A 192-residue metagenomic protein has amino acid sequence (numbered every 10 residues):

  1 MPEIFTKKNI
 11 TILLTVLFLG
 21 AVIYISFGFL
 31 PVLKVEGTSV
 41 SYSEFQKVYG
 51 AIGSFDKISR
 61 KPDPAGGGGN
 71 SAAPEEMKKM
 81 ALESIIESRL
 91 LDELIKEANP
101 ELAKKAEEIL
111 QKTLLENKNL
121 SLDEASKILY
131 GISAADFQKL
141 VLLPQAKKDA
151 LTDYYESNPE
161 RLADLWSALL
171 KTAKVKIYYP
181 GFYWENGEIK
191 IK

Functional and structural regions predicted by a protein language model:
M1-K7: Short, Lys/Arg-rich N-terminal segment immediately upstream of the first membrane anchor
K8-G28: Hydrophobic membrane-insertion alpha-helices, especially the h-region of bacterial N-terminal signal peptides
Y24-A135: N-terminal targeting/tethering segments
L30, D92, Q138-K192: A C-terminal, polar beta->alpha supersecondary segment
